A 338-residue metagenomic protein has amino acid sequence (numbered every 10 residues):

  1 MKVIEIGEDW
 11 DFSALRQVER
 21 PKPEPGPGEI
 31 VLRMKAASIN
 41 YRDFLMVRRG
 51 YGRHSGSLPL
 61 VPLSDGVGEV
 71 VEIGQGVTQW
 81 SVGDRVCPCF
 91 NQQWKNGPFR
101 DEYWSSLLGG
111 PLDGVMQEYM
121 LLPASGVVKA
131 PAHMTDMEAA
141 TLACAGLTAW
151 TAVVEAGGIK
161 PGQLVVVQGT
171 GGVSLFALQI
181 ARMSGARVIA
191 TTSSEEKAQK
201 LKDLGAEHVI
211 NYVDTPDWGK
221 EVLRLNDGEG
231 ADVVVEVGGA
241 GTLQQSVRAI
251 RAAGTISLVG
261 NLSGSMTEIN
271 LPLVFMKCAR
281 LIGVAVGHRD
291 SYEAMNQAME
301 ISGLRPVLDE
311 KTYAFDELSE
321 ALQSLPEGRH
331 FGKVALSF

Functional and structural regions predicted by a protein language model:
M1-I4, Q244-V247, R289-F338: C-terminal hydrophobic helical "lid"/dimerization subdomain of Rossmann-like NAD(P)H-dependent oxidoreductases
M1-V67, L122, Q323-P326, S337: Short N-terminal strand-loop motif that marks the start of NAD(P)H/FAD-dependent oxidoreductase cofactor-binding domains
P21-A37, Y51-K95, P111-D113, P131-M134: Glycine-rich beta-strand-centered segment in the early N-terminal region that forms part of a ligand/cofactor-binding
R33, F90-Q168: NAD(P)H dinucleotide-binding glycine-rich loop of Rossmann-like/cofactor-binding domains, especially the beta1-alpha1
V167-T170, R182-Q245: Adenosine-nucleotide cofactor-binding segment
S174-L175: N-terminal Rossmann-fold NAD(P) dinucleotide-binding loop
I250-R251: Helix-to-beta-strand junctions that scaffold the AdoMet/dcAdoMet cofactor pocket in Class I SAM-dependent enzymes
G254-V259, E268-D309: Rossmann-fold dehydrogenase core element
